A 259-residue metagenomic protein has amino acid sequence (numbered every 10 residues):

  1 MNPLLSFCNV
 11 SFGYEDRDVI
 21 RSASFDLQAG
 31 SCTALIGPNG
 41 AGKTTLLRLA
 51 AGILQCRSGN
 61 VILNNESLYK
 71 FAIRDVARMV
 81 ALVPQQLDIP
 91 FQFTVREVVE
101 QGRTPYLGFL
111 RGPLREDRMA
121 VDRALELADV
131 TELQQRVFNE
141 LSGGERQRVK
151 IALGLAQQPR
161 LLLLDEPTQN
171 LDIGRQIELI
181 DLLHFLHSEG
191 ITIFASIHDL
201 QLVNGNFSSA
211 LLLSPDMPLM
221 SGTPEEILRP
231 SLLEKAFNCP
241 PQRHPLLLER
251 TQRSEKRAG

Functional and structural regions predicted by a protein language model:
I36-P38: The feature captures the beta-strand-to-loop junction immediately N-terminal to the Walker
A51: Helix-to-loop junction immediately C-terminal to a conserved catalytic motif
G59-S67, V76: Conserved ABC transporter NBD signature motif
E100, R115-L133: Conserved ABC ATPase "signature" region
V137-L141: Conserved ABC ATPase signature
L162-E166: Catalytic Walker B motif of ABC-type/P-loop ATPase nucleotide-binding domains
S231-G259: ABC ATPase nucleotide-binding domains
